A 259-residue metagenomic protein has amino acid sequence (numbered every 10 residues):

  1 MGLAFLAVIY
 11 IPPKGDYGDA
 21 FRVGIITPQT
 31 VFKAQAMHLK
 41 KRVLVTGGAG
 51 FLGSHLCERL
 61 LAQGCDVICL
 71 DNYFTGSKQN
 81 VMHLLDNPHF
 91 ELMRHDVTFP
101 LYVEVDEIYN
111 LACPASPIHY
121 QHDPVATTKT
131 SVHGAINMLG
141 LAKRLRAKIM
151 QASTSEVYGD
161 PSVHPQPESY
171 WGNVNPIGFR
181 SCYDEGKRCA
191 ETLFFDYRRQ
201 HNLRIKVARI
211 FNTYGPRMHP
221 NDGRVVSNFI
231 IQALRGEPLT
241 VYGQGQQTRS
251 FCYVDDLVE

Functional and structural regions predicted by a protein language model:
M1, D16, V23-G24: N-terminal amphipathic/hydrophobic targeting modules at extreme N-termini, encompassing cleavable Sec/SRP-type signal
M1-L3, P238: Internal intein/HINT superfamily modules and their associated LAGLIDADG
I11, G18-A20: Short hydrophobic alpha-helical segments enriched in small aliphatic residues
I11-P13, T27-F32: Serine/threonine-rich, low-complexity intrinsically disordered segments
A20-F21, D96: Juxtamembrane/membrane-water interface recognition
Q29-T213, A233, G243, V254-D255: N-terminal Rossmann-like NAD(P)+-binding domain of SDR-like oxidoreductases, especially those catalyzing
R188, T213-N228, R235-P238, Y242-R249 (+1 more regions): Glycine/proline-rich active-site loop of Rossmann-fold NAD(P)-dependent oxidoreductases
